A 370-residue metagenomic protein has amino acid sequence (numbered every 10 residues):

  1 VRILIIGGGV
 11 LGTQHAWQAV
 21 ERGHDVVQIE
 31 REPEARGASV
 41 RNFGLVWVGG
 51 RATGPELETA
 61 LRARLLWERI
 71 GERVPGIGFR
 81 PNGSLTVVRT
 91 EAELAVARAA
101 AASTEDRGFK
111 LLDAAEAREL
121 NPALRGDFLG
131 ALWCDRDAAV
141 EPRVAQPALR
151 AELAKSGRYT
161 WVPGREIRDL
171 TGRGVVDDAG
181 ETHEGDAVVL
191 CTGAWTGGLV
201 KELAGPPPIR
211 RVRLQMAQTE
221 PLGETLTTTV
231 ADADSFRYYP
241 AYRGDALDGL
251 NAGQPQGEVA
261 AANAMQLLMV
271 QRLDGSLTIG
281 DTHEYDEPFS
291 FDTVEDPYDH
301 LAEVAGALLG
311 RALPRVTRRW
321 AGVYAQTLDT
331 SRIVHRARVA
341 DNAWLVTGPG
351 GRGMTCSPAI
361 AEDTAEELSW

Functional and structural regions predicted by a protein language model:
V1-L11: Beta1/beta-strand and adjacent pyrophosphate-binding region of the FAD-binding site in flavoprotein oxidoreductases
V20-V40: Glycine-rich FAD pyrophosphate-binding loop
F43-L120: Dinucleotide-binding Rossmann-like beta1-alpha1 core, especially the glycine-rich loop that anchors the ADP
E58, T86-V96, L132-A151, D292-P297 (+1 more regions): Short beta-strand to alpha-helix junction loop
G76-T86, L111, R118-S156, T282-D286 (+2 more regions): Helix-loop-beta segment of a Rossmann-like dinucleotide-binding subdomain
L132-R173, D178, H183-A187, C191: Helical element adjacent to the flavin cofactor pocket in flavoenzyme catalytic cores
E181-R272, E287, F291-D292: Flavin-dependent oxidoreductases
A264-Q266, R272-T278, E284-W370: C-terminal catalytic lobe of FAD-dependent flavoproteins
